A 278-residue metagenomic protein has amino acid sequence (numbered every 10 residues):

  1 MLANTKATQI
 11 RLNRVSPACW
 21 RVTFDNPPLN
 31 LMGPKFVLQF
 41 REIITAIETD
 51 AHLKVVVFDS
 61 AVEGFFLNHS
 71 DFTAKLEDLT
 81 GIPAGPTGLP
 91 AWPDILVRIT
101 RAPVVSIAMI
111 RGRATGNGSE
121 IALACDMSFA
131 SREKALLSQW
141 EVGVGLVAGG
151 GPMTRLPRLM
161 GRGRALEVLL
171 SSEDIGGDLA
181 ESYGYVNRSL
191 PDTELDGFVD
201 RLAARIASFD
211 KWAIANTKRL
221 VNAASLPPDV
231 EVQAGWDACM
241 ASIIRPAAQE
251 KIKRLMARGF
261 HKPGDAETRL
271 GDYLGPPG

Functional and structural regions predicted by a protein language model:
M1-D59, V97: Conserved CoA-thioester-binding segment of acyl-CoA-metabolizing enzymes
M1-P17, E63, S172, G176-G177 (+3 more regions): C-terminal alpha-helix plus adjacent terminal tail
V15-S16, P28, D59-H69, C125-S138 (+1 more regions): Short, charged helix-to-loop "capping" segments that act as catalytic/coupling loops
V22, F58, D71, I121-L123 (+3 more regions): Hydrophobic/aromatic residues within transmembrane alpha-helices of multi-pass small-molecule transporters
K35-Q39, A91, R98, F198 (+2 more regions): Charged catalytic carboxylate motif
S60-I95, A114, G145: Glycine- (often His-adjacent) and acidic-residue-rich active-site loop that binds/positions the CoA thioester
V97-W212: Crotonase-fold acyl-CoA enzyme core
